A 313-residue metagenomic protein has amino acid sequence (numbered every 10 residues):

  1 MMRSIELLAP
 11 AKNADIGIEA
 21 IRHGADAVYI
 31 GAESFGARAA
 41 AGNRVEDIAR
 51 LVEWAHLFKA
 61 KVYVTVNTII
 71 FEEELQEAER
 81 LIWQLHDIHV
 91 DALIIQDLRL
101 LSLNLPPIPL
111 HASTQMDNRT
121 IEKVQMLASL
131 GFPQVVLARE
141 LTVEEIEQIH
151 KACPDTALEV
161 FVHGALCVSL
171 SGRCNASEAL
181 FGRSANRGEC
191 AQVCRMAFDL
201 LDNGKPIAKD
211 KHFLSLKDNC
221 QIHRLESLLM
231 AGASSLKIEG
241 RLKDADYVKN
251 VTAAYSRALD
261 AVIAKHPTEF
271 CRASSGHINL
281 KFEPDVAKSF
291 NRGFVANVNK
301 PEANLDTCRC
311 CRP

Functional and structural regions predicted by a protein language model:
M1-A11, D15-H23, A27-I30, S34-A37 (+6 more regions): Surface-exposed amphipathic alpha-helical tracts and adjacent flexible/coil segments at the periphery of soluble enzymes
A41-A49: Aromatic- and glycine-enriched glycan-recognition loops and surfaces that form the carbohydrate-binding subsites
I69-F71, R99-L100, D117: A short acidic, glycine/proline-enriched capping/turn motif at secondary-structure boundaries, especially helix N-cap
L101-P106: Short active-site loop/helix that positions an aromatic residue
R119-K123: Short, glycine/polar-rich helix-capping loops at beta-to-alpha or helix-loop-helix junctions that flank or form
